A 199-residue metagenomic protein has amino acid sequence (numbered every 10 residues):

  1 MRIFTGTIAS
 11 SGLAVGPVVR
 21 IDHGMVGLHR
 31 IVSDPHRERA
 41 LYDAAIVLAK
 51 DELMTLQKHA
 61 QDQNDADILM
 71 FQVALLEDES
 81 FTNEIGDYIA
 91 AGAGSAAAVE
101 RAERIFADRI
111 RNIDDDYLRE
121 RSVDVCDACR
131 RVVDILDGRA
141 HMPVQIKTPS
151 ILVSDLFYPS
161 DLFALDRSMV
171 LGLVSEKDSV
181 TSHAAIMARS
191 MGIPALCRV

Functional and structural regions predicted by a protein language model:
M1-V199: Non-catalytic, soluble scaffold/interaction modules
